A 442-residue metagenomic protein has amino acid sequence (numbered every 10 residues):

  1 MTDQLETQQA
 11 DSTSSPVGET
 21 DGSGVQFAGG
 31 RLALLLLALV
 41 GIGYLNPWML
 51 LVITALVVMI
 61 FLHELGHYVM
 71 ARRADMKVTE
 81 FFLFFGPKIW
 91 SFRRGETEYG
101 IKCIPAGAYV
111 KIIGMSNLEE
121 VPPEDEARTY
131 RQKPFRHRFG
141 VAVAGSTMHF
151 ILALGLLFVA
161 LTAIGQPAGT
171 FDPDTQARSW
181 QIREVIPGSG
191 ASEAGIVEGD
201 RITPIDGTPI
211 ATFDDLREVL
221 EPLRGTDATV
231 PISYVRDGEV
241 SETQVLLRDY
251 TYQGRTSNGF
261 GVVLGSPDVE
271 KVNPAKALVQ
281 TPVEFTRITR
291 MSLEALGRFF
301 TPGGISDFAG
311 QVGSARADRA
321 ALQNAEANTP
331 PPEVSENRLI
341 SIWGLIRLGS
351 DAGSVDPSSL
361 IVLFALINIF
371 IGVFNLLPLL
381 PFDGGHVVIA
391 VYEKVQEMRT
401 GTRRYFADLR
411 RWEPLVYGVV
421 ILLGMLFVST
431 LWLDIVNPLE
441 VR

Functional and structural regions predicted by a protein language model:
T2-P47: Topogenic membrane-insertion module of multi-pass membrane proteins
T2-S12, P47-E124, I367, I371-R399: Small-residue-rich helix-interface/hinge motifs
T13-F27, R128-T129, K133-R136, R178 (+3 more regions): Functional transmembrane alpha-helices
A38-V40, E413-D434: Final/C-terminal transmembrane alpha-helix of multipass membrane proteins
G43-I53, L157-D174, V436-L439: Aromatic-capped interface at the extracytoplasmic side of an N-terminal signal-anchor transmembrane helix
R73, A106-S179, L360, P414-G418: Internal alpha-helical transmembrane segments
R183, A191-D214, F285, L415: Conserved PDZ fold ligand-binding element
V197, T203-P204, E218-V263: PDZ-domain C-terminal substructure recognizer with occasional recognition of PDZ-binding tails
